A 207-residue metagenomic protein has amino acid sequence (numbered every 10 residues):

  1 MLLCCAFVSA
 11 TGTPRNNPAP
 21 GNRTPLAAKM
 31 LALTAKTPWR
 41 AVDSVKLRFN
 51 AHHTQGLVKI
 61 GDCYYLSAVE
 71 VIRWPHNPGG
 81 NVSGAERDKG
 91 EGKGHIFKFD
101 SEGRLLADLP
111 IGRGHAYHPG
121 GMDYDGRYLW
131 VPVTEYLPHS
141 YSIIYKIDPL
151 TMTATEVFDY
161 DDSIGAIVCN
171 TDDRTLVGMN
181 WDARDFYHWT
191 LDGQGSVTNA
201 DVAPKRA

Functional and structural regions predicted by a protein language model:
R15-W39, E91-H95: Blade/loop signatures of beta-propeller domains
A19, S67-E91, T134-P138: Short, conserved, GDST-rich strand-edge loop motifs in beta-rich repeat architectures
R40-L47, R104-G112, T153-F158, S196-R206: A short beta-strand motif characteristic of beta-propeller blades
A51-G56, G114-D123, Y160-T171, R206-A207: Repeated scaffold domains used in trafficking and secretory/extracellular systems, primarily beta-propellers
G61-D62, G126-R127, D172-R174: Short coil/turn segments that connect the beta-strands within blades of beta-propeller domains
G80-G126, W130-V131: Blade-loop segments of beta-propeller domains
G94-F97, S142-Y145, D185-Y187: A short loop-to-beta-strand structural motif that recurs across blades of beta-propeller domains
F99-R104, I147-M152, L191-Q194: Short loop/turn segments that connect beta-strands within beta-propeller blades
